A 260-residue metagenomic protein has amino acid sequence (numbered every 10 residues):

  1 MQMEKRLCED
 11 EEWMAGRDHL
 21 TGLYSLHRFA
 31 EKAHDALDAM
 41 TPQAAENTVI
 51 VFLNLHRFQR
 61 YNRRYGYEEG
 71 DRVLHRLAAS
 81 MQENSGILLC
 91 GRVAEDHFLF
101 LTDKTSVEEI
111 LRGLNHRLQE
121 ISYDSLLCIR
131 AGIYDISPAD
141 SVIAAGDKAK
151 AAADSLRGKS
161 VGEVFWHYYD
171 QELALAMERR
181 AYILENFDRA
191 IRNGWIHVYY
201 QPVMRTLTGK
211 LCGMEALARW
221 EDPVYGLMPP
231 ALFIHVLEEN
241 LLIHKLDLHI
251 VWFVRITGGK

Functional and structural regions predicted by a protein language model:
M1-E12: Juxtamembrane or sensor-core-proximal signal-transducing alpha helices that couple sensory domains to cytosolic
E12-V49, H56-E83, G91-F100, E108 (+3 more regions): Conserved long alpha-helical elements within nucleotide-processing catalytic cores of c-di-GMP signaling and class III
Y67, N115, D135-E163, A181-L184 (+1 more regions): Catalytic-core segments of nucleotide cyclases and related cyclic-nucleotide turnover enzymes
R72-P138: GGDEF/GGEEF active-site signature
L101-E109, C128-K148, D170-A176, P202-T208 (+1 more regions): Catalytic strand-loop-helix junctions within cyclic-nucleotide turnover domains
S122-C128, G146-D170, N186-H197, V224: Catalytic/regulatory signature loops of cyclic-dinucleotide turnover enzymes and related class III nucleotidyl cyclases
E172, A176-V236: Active-site core of bacterial EAL-family cyclic-dinucleotide phosphodiesterase domains
H249-K260: Helix C-cap/alpha-to-beta connector motif
